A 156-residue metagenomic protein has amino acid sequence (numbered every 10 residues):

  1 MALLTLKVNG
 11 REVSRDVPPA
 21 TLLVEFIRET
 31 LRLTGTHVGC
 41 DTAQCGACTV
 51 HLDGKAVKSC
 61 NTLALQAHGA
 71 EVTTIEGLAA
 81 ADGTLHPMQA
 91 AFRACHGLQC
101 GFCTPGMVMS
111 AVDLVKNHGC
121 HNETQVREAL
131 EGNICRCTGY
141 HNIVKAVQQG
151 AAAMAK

Functional and structural regions predicted by a protein language model:
M1-K156: Signature of N-terminal electron-transfer/Fe-S-associated modules in redox systems
